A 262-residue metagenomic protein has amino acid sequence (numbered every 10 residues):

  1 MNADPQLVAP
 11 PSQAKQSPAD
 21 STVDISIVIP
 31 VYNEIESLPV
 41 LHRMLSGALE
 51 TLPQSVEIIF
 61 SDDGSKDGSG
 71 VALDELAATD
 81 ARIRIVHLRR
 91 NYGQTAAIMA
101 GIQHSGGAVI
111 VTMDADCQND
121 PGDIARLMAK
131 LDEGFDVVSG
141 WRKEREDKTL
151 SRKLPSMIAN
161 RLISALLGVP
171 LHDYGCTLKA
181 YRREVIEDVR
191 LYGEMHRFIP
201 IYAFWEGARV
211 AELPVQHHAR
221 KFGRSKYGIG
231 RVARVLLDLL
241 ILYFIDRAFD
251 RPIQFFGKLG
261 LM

Functional and structural regions predicted by a protein language model:
N2-L150, E184, L213: Structured catalytic core of nucleotide-sugar glycosyltransferases
N2-S21, E194, F198-M262: Hydrophobic helical membrane-anchoring modules
V23, S105, H172-D173, D250: Short hydrophobic "helix-edge" motifs at membrane interfaces and signal-peptide entry regions
T51-Q54, G168, M195, F249: Charged, solvent-exposed alpha-helical segments that act as regulatory interaction surfaces
K66, Y181, L259: Single, functionally critical "micro-switch" positions that shape active/binding sites and transmembrane helices
E75, R84-H104, Q118-W205, H218-F244: Acceptor/aglycone-binding surface of glycosyltransferases and processive sugar-polymer synthases
